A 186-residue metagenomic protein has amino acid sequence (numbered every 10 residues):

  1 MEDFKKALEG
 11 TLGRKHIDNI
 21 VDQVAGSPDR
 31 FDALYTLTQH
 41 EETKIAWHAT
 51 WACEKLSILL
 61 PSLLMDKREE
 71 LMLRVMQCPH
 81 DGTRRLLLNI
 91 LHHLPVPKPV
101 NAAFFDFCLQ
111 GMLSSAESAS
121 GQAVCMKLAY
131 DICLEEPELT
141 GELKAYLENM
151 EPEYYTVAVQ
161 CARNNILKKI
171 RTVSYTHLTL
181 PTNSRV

Functional and structural regions predicted by a protein language model:
M1-A33, H40, A46: N-terminal alpha-helical scaffold/docking segments in eukaryotic complex subunits
K5-E9, D32-Q39, E69-Q77, L109-E117 (+1 more regions): HEAT/HEAT-like alpha-solenoid repeats
N19-V24, S57-M65, L94-A102, C133-G141 (+1 more regions): Flexible loop/turn segments at the boundaries of HEAT repeats in alpha-solenoid HEAT proteins
S62-A102: Helix-adjacent hinge/juxtasegments
T176-T182: Conserved small/polar residues in nucleotide/adenosyl-binding loops
